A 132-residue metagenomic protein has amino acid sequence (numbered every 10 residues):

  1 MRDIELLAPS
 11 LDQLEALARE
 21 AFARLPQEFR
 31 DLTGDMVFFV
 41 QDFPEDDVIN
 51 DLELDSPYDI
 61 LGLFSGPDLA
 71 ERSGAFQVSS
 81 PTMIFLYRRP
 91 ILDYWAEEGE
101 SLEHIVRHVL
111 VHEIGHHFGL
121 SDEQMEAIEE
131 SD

Functional and structural regions predicted by a protein language model:
M1-I105, H117, S121-E126, D132: Active-site rim/adjacent substrate-binding subdomains
V109, E113-H117: Catalytic glutamate of the conserved HExxH
